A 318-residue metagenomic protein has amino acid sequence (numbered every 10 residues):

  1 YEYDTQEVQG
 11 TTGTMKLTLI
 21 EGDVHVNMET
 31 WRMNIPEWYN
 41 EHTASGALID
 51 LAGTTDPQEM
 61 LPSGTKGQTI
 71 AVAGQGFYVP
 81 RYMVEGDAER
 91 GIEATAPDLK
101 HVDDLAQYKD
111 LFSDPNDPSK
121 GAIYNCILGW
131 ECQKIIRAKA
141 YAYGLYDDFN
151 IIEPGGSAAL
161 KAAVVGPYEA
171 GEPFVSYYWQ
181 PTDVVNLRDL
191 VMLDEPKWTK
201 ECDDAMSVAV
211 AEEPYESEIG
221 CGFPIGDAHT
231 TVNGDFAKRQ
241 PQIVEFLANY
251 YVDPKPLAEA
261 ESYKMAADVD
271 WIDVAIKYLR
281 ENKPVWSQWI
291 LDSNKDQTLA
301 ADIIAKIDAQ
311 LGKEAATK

Functional and structural regions predicted by a protein language model:
Y3-G10, S113-P118, D148-P154, S176 (+2 more regions): Surface-exposed patches in mature extracellular/periplasmic domains of secreted proteins
Q9-A52, A163-P167, D183-R188: Pocket-flanking alpha-helical
V24-M28, A122-D204: Ligand-binding pocket segment of bilobal, Venus flytrap-like solute-binding proteins
A52-A122: A conserved helix-loop-strand patch within extracytoplasmic ligand-binding domains of the periplasmic binding
Q75-I92, D227-R239, A260-Y263: A bilobed periplasmic-binding-protein/Venus flytrap-type ligand-binding module shared by bacterial periplasmic
V84-D87, A94-P97, A142, G166-G171 (+2 more regions): A residue-level marker of the well-folded mature domains of exported/periplasmic proteins
Q133-D147, A159-E169, Q242, N249-K318: An extracytoplasmic/periplasmic, membrane-proximal ligand-sensing/linker region
V184-Y251: C-terminal lobe and pocket-closing loops of periplasmic/extracytoplasmic Venus-flytrap solute-binding proteins
